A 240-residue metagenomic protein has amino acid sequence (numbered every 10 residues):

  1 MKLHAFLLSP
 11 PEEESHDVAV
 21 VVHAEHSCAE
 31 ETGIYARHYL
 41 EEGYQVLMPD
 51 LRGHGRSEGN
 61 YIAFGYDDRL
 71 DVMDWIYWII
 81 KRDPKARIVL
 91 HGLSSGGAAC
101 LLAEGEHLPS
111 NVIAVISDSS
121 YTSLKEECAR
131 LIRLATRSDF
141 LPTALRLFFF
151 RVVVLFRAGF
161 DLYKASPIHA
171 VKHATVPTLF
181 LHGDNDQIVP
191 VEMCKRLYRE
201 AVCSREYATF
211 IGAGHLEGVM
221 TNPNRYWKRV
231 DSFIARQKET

Functional and structural regions predicted by a protein language model:
E25-H38: The serine-hydrolase catalytic nucleophile loop
Y35, P167, V176, P190-R199: Short alpha-helix in the alpha/beta-hydrolase fold that links the catalytic acid
A36-E58: Conserved alpha/beta-hydrolase
I62-D83: Alpha/beta-hydrolase active-site loop
L102-D161, H169: Hydrolase active-site cap/lid region
H173-T175, F180-H182, D186: Short beta-strand/loop motif that positions the catalytic acidic residue of the alpha/beta-hydrolase fold
D184-V189, L216-E217: Acidic catalytic loop of the alpha/beta-hydrolase fold
A213-W227: Catalytic histidine-centered segment of alpha/beta-hydrolase-like enzymes
